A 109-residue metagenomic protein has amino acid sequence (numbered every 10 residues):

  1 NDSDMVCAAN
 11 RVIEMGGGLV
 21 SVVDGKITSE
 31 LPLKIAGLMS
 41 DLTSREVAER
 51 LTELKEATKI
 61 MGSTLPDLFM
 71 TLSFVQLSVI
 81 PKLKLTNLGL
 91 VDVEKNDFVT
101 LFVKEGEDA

Functional and structural regions predicted by a protein language model:
D2-A109: Active-site microenvironment of metallo-dependent hydrolases
